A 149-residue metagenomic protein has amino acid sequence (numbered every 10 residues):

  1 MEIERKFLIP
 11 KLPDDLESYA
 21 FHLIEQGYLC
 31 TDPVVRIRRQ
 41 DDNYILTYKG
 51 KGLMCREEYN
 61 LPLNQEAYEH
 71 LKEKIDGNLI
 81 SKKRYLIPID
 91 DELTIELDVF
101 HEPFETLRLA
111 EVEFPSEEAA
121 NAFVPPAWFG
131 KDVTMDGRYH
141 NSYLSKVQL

Functional and structural regions predicted by a protein language model:
M1-L149: Phosphate-end processing signature that detects enzymes handling 5′-triphosphorylated RNA and polyphosphate
